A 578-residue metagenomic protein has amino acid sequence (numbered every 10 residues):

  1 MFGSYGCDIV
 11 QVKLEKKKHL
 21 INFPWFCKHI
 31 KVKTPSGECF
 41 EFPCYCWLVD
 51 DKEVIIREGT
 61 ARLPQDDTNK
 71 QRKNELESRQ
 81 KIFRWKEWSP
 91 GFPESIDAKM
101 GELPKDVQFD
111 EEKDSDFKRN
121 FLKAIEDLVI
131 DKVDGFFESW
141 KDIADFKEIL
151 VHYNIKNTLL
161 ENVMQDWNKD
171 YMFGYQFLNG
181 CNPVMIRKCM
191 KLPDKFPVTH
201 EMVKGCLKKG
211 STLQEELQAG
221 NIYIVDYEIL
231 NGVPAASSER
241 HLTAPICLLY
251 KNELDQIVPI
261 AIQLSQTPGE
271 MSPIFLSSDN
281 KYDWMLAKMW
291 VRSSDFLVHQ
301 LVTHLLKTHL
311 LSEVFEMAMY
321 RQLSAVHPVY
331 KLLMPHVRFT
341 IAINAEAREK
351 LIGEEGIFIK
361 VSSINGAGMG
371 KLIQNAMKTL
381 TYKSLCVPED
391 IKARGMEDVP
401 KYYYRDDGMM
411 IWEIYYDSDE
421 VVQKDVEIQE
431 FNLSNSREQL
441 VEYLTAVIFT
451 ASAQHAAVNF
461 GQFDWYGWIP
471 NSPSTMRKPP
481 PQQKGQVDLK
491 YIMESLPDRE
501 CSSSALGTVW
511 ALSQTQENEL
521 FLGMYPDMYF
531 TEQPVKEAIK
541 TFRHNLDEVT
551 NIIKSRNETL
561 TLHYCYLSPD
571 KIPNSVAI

Functional and structural regions predicted by a protein language model:
M1-I578: Long, compositionally biased charged/polar stretches
